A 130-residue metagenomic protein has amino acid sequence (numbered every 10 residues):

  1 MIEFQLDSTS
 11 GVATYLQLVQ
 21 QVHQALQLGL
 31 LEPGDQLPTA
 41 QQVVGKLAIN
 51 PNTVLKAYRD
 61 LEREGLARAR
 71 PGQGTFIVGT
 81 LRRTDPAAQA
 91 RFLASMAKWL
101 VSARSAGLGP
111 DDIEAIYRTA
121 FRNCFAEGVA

Functional and structural regions predicted by a protein language model:
M1, D60-T75, A87: Surface-exposed, interaction-prone regions with an acidic/low-complexity signature
M1-Q36, Q42, A90-A94, L100-E127: Extreme N-terminal segment that seeds HTH/winged-HTH DNA-binding domains in transcriptional regulators
Q36-R68: N-terminal helix-turn-helix
T39, G74-G79: Minor-groove-contacting beta-hairpin "wing" of winged helix-turn-helix DNA-binding domains
L47, L81-R82, N123-F125: Short secondary-structure transition/capping segments
R70, G128-A130: Short Lys/Arg-enriched helix C-cap and helix-to-coil transition segments that create basic nucleic-acid-contact patches
G72, A94-S95: Alpha-helix N-cap/N′ positions at the starts of helices
V78-A94: A surface-exposed regulatory interaction patch that couples sensing to output across bacterial transport/metabolic
